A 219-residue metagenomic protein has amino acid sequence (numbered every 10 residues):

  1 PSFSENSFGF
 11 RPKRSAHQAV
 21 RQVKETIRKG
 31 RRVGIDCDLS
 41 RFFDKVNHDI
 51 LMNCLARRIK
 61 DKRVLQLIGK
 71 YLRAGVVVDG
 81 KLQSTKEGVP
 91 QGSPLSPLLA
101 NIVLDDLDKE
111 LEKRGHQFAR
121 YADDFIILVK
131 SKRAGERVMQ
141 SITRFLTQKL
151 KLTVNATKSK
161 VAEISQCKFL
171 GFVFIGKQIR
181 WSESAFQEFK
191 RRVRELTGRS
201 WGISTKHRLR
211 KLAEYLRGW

Functional and structural regions predicted by a protein language model:
S2-Q166: Conserved polymerase palm-domain catalytic core
R73, T147-R217: A conserved non-catalytic segment of reverse transcriptases and RNA-directed RNA polymerases corresponding to the late
